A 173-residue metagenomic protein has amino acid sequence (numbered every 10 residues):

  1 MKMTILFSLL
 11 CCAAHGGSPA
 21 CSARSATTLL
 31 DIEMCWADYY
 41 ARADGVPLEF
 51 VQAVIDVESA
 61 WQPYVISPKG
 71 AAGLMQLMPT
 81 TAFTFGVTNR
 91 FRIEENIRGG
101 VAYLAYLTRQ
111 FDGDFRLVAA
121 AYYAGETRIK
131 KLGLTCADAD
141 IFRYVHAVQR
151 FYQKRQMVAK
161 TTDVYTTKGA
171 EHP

Functional and structural regions predicted by a protein language model:
M1-S8: Sec-dependent signal peptide recognition, specifically the positively charged N-region followed immediately by
S8-G17: Hydrophobic h-region of N-terminal signal peptides that target proteins for export in Gram-negative bacteria
S18-P173: Catalytic glycan-binding domains that act on GlcNAc-containing polysaccharides
